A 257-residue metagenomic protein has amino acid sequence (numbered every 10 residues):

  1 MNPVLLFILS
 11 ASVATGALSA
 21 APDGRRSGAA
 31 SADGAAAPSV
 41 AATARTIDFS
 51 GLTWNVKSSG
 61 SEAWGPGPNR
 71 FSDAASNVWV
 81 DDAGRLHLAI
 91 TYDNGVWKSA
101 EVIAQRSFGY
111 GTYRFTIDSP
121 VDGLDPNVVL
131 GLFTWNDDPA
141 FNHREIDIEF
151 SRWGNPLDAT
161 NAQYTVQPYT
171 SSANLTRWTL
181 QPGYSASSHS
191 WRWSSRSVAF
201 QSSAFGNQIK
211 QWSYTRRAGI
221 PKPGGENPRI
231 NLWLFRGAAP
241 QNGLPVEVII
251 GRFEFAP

Functional and structural regions predicted by a protein language model:
M1-L5: Positively charged n-region of N-terminal signal peptides that target proteins for export
L6-G16: Bacterial N-terminal signal peptides
P22-L130, T134-A140, R144-G154, Y164-V166 (+1 more regions): Low-complexity, Ser/Thr/Pro/Gly-rich disordered linker/stalk regions
L88, V198-S202: Short hydrophobic/aromatic-rich beta-strand segments that constitute the beta-sheet cores of beta-sandwich/beta-barrel
S99-R106, N174-L180, R217-A218: Beta-strand-rich interaction surfaces with strong enrichment in secreted/lumenal proteins
T165-A186: Short, aromatic/His-centered strand-loop micro-motif at the edge of beta-sheets
G183-A199: Localized edge beta-strand/strand-to-loop motifs within extracellular or lumenal beta-rich domains
A204-N227: Short, solvent-exposed beta-strand-to-loop segments that form ligand-recognition rims of beta-rich domains
